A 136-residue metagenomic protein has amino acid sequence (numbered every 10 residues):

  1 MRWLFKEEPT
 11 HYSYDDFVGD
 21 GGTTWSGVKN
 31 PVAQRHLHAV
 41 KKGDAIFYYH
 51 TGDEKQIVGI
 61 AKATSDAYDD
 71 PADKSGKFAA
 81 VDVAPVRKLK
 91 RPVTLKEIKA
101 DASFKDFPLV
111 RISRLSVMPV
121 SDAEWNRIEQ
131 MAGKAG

Functional and structural regions predicted by a protein language model:
M1, G21, K42-D44, I57-G59 (+1 more regions): A generic structural signal for short beta-strands and their flanking turns/coil linkers
M1-K42, A135-G136: Compositionally biased, charged N-terminal/linker segments
T10-Y12, K90, W125-R127: Short, acidic Gly/Pro/Ser/Thr-rich loop/turn segments
D16, P92-I98, E129-M131: Short, charged, solvent-exposed linker or helix-capping segments at domain edges/interfaces that act as flexible hinges
F47-Y48, K62: Hydrophobic beta-strand signal
Y49-K55: Short, charged beta-turn/beta-strand-edge "cap" motif at the junction between a beta-strand and an adjacent loop
G59-M118: Aromatic- and Lys/Arg-enriched surface recognition patch
P119-G136: Charged phosphate-binding loop/patch that engages nucleotide di/tri-phosphates or the phosphate backbone of nucleic
